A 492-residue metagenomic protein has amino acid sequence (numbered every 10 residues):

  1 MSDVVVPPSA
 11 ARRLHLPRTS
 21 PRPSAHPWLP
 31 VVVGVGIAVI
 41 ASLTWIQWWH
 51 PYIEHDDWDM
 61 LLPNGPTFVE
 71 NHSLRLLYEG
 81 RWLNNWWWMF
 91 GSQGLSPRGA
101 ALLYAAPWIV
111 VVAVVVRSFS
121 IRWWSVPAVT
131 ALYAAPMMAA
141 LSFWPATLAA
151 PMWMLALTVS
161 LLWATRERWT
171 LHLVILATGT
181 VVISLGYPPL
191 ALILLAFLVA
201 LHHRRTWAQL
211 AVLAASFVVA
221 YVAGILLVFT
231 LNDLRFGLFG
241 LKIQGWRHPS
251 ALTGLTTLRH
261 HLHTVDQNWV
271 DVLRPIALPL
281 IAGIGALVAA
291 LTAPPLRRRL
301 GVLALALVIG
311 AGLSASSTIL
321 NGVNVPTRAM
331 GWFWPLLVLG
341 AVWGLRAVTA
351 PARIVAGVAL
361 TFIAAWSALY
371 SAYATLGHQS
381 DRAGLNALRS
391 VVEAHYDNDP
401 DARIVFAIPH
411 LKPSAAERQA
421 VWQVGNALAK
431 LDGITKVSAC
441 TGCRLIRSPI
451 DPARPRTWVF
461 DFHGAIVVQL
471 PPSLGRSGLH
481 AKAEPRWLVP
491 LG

Functional and structural regions predicted by a protein language model:
M1-V69, L74, W88, S92-V111 (+3 more regions): Intrinsically disordered, polar/acidic, low-complexity terminal segments
P30-V33, S118-A128, W169-L173, Q209-A214 (+2 more regions): Membrane-interfacial loop-to-transmembrane alpha-helix junctions, especially the N-terminal start
W45-S92, W144-P145, T180-S184, P188-A293 (+2 more regions): Transmembrane catalytic cores of multi-pass membrane glycosyltransferases and polysaccharide-assembly enzymes
L77, R81, W123-R166, L185-G186 (+1 more regions): Membrane-interface micro-motifs in multi-pass membrane enzymes
P107-F119, M154-R166, L194-H202, G285-L287 (+1 more regions): Transmembrane alpha-helical segments
V129-M138, G179-L185, F217-L227, A306-T318 (+1 more regions): Aromatic-anchored segments of alpha-helical transmembrane domains
V159-V181, A208-A215: Short hydrophobic alpha-helices at membrane interfaces in multi-pass membrane enzymes
R346-Y370: Signature aromatic-anchored transmembrane alpha helix within multi-pass, membrane-resident enzymes that catalyze glycan
